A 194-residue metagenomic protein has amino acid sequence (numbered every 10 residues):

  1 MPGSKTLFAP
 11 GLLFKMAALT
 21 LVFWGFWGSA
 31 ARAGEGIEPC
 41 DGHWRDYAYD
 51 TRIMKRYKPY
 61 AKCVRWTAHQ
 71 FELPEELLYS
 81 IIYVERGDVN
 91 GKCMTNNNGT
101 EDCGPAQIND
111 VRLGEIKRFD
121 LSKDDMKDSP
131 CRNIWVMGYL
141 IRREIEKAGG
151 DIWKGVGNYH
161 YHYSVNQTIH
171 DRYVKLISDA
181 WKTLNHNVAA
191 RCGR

Functional and structural regions predicted by a protein language model:
M1-P10: N-terminal secretory signal peptides that target proteins for export/translocation
T6, T20-F23: N-terminal start and proteolytic maturation junction detector
L12-L19: Sec-dependent signal peptide recognition, specifically the positively charged N-region followed immediately by
F23-A30: C-terminal segment of classical bacterial N-terminal signal peptides
G34-R194: Catalytic glycan-binding domains that act on GlcNAc-containing polysaccharides
